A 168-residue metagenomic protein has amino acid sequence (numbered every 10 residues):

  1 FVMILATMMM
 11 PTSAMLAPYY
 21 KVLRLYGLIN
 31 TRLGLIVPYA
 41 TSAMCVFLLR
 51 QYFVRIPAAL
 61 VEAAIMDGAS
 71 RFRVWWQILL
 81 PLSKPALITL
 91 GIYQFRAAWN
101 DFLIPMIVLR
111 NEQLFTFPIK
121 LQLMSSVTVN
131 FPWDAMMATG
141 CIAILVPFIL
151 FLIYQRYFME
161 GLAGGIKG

Functional and structural regions predicted by a protein language model:
F1-G168: A hydrophobic, multi-pass inner-membrane permease signature
